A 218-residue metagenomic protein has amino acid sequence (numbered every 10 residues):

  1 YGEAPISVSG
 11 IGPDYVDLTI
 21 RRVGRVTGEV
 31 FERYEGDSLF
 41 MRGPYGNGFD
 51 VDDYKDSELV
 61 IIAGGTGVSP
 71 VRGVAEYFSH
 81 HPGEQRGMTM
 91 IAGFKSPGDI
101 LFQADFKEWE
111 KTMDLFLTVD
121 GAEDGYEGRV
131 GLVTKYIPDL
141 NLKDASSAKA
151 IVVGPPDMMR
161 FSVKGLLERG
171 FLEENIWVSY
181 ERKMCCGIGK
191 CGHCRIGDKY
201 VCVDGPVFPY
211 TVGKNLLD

Functional and structural regions predicted by a protein language model:
Y1-D37, F94-K95, G121: Ferredoxin-reductase
E29, P70-G73, L101, F161-S162: Phosphate- and divalent-cation-binding pockets in alpha/beta enzyme and binding domains that engage nucleotide-derived
D37-P44: A short, hydrophobic beta-strand micro-motif
S38, S57-E58, E84-T89, D114 (+2 more regions): Residues at the starts of beta-strands that form the adenosine-phosphate
G43, A63, M90-K95, L117-V119: Short, structured patches in soluble enzyme cores that scaffold and shape functional sites
P44-Y54: A short, basic/flexible loop-to-alpha-helix module at the beginning of a structural domain
P70-P82: Histidine-anchored nucleotide/phosphate-binding helix
S96-D218: Reductase modules of NAD(P)H-dependent flavoproteins
